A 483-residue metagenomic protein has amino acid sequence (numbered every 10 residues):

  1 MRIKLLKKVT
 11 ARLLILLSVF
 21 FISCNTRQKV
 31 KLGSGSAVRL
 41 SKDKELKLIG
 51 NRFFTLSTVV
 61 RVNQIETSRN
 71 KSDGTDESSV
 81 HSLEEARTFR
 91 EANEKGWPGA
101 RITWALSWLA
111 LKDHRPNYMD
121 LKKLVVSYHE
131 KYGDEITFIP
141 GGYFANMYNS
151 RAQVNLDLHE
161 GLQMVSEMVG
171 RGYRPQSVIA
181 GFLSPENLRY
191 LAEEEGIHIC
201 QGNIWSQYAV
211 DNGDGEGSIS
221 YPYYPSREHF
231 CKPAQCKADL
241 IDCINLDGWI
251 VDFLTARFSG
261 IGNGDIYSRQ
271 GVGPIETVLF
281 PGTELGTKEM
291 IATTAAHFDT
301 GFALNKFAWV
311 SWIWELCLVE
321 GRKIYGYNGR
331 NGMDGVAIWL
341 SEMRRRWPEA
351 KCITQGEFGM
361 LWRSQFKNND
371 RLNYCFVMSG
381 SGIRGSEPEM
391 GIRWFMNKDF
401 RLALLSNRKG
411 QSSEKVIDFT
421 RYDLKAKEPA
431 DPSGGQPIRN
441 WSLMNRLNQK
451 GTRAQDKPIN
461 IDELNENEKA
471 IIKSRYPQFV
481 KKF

Functional and structural regions predicted by a protein language model:
R2-L13: Bacterial N-terminal signal peptides that target proteins for export
G33-V126, K306-V319, L340, M390-K398 (+3 more regions): Active-site beta->alpha N-cap acidic-glycine motif
S36-S41, S177-L304, S379-R384: Active-site-adjacent pocket scaffolds in enzyme catalytic domains
D73-E91, P116-V125, A152-L162, T283-T300 (+1 more regions): Well-ordered, non-membrane alpha-helical segments in soluble/globular domains
A100, A105-F182, D242-G273, N305-K323 (+3 more regions): Metal-dependent polysaccharide deacetylase catalytic core of the NodB/CE4 family, i.e., the active-site-bearing domain
I199-I219, R269-K398, L402: C-terminal domain-boundary segment and adjacent tail
S406-K482: Acidic-aromatic substrate-binding/catalytic surfaces of carbohydrate-active enzymes
